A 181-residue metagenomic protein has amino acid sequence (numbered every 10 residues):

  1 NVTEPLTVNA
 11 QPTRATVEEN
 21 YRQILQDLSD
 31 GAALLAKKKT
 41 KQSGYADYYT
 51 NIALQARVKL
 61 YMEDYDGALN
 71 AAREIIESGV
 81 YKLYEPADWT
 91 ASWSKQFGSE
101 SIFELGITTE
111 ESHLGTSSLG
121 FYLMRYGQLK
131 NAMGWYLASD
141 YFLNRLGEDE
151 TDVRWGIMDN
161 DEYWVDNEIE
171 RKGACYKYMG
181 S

Functional and structural regions predicted by a protein language model:
N1-K41: Aromatic-anchored glycine-rich loop motif in surface-exposed flexible loops
L6-Q11, L25, L69-S181: Hydrophobic-face positions in mid-chain alpha helices that act as interaction patches
A10, Y48-Y49: Generic helix N-cap/helix-start motif at coil->alpha-helix transitions
Y45: Aromatic-lined, polymer-binding surfaces characteristic of secreted/periplasmic polysaccharide-degrading enzymes
